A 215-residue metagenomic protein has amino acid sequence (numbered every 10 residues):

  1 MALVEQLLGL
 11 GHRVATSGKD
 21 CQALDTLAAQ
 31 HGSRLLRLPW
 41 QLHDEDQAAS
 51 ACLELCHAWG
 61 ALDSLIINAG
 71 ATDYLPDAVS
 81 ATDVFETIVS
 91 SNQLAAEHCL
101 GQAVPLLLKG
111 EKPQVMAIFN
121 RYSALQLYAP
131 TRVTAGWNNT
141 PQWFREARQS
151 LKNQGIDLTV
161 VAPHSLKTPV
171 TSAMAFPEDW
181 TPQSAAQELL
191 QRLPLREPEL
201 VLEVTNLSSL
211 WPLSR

Functional and structural regions predicted by a protein language model:
M1-A15: Canonical Rossmann dinucleotide-binding motif of NAD(H)/NADP(H)-dependent dehydrogenases/reductases, specifically
H31-D46: Rossmann-fold cofactor-recognition segment
A49, G70-E86: Conserved mid-core segment of classical short-chain dehydrogenase/reductases
A58-W59, L75, Q102-E111, S150: A short helix-coil junction within the Rossmann-fold of NAD(P)-dependent oxidoreductases
L100-G101, R145: A short, exposed helix-loop element centered on a Lys and neighboring polar residues
L108, P113-N153, S165: Catalytic loop of short-chain dehydrogenase/reductase
Q154-I156, V160-V161, S172-R215: C-terminal helical subdomain
